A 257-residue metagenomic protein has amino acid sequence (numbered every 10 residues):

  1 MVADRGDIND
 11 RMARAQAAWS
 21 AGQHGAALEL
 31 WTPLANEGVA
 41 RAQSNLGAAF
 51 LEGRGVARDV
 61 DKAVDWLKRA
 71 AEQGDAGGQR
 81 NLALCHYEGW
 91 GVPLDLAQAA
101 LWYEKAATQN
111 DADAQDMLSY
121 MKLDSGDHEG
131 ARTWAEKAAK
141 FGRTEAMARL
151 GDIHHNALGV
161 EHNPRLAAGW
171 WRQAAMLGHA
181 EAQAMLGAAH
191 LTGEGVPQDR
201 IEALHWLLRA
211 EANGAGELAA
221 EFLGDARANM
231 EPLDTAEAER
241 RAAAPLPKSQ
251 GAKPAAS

Functional and structural regions predicted by a protein language model:
M1-Q23: N-terminal leader/linker segments that initiate helical-solenoid repeat arrays
V2-D4, E217-S257: Terminal, low-structured helical/coil segments at or just beyond the last alpha-helical repeat
G6-D7, G22, N36-V39, E52-R54 (+12 more regions): Short helix-capping/linker turns of helical repeat alpha-solenoids
R11-A18, N45-E52, A83-E88, V92 (+5 more regions): Hydrophobic face of amphipathic alpha-helices that form TPR/SEL1-like repeat modules and related alpha-solenoid
S20-E29, A57-R69, P93-W102, D124-K137 (+2 more regions): Structural signature of tandem alpha-helical TPR/SEL1-like repeats, specifically the intra-repeat loop/turn
L34, A49, A70, C85 (+9 more regions): TPR/TPR-like alpha-solenoid repeats
L96, D111-A182: Eukaryotic tandem repeat interaction scaffolds
